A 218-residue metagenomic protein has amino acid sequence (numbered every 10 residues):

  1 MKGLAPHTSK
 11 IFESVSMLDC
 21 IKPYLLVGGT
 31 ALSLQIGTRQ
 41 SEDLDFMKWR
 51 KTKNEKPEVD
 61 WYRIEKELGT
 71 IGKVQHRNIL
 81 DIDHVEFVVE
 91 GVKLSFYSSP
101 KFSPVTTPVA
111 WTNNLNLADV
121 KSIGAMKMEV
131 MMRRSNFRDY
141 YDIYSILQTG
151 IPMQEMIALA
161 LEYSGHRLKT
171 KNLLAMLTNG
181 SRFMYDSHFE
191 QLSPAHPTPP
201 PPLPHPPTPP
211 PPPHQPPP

Functional and structural regions predicted by a protein language model:
M1-P218: Compositionally biased terminal segments of proteins
